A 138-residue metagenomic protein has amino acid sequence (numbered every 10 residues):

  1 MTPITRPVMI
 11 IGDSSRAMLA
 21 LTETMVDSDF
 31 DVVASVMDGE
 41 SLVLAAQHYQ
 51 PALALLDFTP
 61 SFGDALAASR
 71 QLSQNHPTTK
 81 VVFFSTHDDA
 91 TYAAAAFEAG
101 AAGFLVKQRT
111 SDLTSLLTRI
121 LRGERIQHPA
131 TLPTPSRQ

Functional and structural regions predicted by a protein language model:
S15-A34: Two-component/phosphorelay signaling modules centered on CheY-like receiver
S35-L53: Acidic, metal-coordinating helix/loop segments flanking the phosphotransfer/catalytic sites of two-component signaling
Q47-Y49, L72-T78, A99: Conserved phosphotransfer cores of two-component systems
L55-R70: Conserved phosphotransfer microenvironments
H87-D88: Short, conserved "switch-loop" micro-motifs in signal-transduction and mechanochemical regulators
A94-F97, Q108-Q138: Short, flexible helix-to-coil linker/hinge segments that flank and couple to helix-turn-helix
